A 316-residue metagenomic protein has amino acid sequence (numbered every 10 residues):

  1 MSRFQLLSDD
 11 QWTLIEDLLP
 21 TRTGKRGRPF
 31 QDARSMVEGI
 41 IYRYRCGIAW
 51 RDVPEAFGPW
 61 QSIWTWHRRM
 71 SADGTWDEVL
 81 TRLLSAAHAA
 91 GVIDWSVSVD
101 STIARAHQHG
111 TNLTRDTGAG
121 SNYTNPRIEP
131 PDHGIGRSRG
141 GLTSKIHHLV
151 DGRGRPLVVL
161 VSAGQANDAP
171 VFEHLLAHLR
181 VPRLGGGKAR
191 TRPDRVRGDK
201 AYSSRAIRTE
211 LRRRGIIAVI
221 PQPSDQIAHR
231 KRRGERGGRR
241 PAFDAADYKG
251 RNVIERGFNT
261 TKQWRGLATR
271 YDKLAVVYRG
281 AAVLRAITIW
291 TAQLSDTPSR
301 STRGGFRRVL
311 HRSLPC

Functional and structural regions predicted by a protein language model:
M1-C316: Short alpha-helical elements
